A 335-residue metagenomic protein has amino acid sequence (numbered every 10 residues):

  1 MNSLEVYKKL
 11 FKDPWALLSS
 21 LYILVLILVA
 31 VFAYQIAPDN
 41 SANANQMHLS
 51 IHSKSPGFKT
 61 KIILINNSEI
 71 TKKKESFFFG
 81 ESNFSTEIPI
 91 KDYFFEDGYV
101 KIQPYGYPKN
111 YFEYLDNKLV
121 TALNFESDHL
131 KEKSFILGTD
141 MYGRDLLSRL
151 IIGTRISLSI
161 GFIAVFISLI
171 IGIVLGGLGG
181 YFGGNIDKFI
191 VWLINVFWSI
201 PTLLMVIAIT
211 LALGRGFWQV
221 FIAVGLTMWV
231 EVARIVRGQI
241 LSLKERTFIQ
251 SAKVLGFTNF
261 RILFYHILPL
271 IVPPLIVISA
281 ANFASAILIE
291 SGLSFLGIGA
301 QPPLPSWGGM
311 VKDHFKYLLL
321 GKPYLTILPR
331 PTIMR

Functional and structural regions predicted by a protein language model:
M1-S168, I173, F315-I327, R335: Gly/Trp-centered helix-boundary motif
T139-R335: Alpha-helical transmembrane segments of integral membrane proteins, especially multi-pass inner/plasma-membrane
